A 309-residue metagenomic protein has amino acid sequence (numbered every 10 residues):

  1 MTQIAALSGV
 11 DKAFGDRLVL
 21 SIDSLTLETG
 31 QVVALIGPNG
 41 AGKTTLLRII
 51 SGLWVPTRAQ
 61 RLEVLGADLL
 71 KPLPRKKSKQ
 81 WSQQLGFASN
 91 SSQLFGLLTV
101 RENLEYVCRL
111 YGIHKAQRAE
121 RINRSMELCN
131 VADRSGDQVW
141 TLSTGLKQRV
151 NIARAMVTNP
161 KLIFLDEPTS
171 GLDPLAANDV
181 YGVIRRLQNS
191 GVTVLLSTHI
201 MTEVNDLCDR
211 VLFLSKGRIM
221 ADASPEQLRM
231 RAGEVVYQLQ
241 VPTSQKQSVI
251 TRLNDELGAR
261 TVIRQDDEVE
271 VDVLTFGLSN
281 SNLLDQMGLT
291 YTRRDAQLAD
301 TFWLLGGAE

Functional and structural regions predicted by a protein language model:
I36-P38: The feature captures the beta-strand-to-loop junction immediately N-terminal to the Walker
S51: Helix-to-loop junction immediately C-terminal to a conserved catalytic motif
A59-P72, W81: Conserved ABC transporter NBD signature motif
E105, R109, A116-R134: Conserved ABC ATPase "signature" region
I163-E167: Catalytic Walker B motif of ABC-type/P-loop ATPase nucleotide-binding domains
Y181-D272: ABC transporter nucleotide-binding domain
D272-E309: C-terminal coupling/interaction segments
